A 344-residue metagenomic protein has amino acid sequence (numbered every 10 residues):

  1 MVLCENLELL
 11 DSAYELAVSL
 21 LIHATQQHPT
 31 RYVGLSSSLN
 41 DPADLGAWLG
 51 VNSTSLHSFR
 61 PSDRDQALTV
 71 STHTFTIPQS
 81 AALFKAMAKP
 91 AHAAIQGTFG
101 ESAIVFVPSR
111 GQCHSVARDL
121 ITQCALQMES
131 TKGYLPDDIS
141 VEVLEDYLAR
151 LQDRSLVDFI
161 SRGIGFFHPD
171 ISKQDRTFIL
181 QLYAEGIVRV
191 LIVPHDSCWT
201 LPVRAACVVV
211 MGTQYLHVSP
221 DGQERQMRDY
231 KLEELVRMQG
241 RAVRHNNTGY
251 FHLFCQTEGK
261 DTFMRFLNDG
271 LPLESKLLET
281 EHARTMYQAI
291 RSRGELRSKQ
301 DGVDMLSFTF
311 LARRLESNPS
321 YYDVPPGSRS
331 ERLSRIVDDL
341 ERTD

Functional and structural regions predicted by a protein language model:
M1-H28: SF2 helicase catalytic motif II
N6, L35-L39, V107-R110, V193-S197 (+3 more regions): A short beta-strand-to-loop transition that corresponds to the Sensor-1 phosphate-sensing loop of AAA+ P-loop ATPases
E8-V18, L39-P42, S62-D65, A81-H92 (+10 more regions): Amphipathic alpha-helical transducer elements in NTP-driven molecular machines
Q27-V33, E101-I104, G163, G186-V190 (+2 more regions): Loop/turn-to-beta-strand initiation segments
T30-C124, I160-G165, P169, E258-G259: Conserved interdomain linker/interface between the two RecA-like ATPase lobes of SF2 helicase motors
V107, G111-E185, V190, E224-E233 (+1 more regions): Conserved C-terminal RecA-like helicase domain
S172-Y183, L271-D344: C-terminal accessory/connector segments of nucleic-acid motor ATPases
V203, C207-V218, G222-N268: Conserved segment of the helicase C-terminal RecA-like domain
